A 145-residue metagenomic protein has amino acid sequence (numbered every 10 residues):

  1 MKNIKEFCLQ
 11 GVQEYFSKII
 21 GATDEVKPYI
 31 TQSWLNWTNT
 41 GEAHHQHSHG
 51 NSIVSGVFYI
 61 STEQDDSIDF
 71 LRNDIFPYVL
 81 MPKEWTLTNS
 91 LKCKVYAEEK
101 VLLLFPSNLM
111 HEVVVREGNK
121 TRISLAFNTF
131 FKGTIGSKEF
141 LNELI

Functional and structural regions predicted by a protein language model:
M1-E42, Q46-H49: Signature of the catalytic double-stranded beta-helix
C8-K18, E98, H111, F131-G133: Hydrophobic, well-ordered secondary-structure segments that either form specific early membrane-associated helices used
Y29, G50-S52, N119-T121: A short, structural micro-pattern
T31, Q64-D66, T121: Residue-level signal for beta-strand positions within conserved beta-sheet cores that form or flank
T31-S33, V54-G56, I123-F127: Hydrophobic residues positioned within well-ordered beta-strands of beta-sheet architectures
L35-L104, V114, F131-E143: Catalytic core of non-heme Fe(II) oxygenases with the double-stranded beta-helix
M110, V114-S124: Ligand-binding loop in jelly-roll beta-barrel domains
